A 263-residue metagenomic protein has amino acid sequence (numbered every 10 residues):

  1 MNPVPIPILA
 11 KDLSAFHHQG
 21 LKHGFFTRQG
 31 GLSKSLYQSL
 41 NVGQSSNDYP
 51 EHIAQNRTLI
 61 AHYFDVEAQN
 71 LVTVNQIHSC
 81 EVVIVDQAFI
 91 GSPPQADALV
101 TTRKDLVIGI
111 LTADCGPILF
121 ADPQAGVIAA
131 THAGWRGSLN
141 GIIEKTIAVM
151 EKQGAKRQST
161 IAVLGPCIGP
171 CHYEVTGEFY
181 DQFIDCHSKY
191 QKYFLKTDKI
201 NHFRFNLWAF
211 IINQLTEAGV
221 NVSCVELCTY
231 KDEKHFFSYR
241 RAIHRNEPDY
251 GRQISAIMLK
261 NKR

Functional and structural regions predicted by a protein language model:
M1-R263: Active-site microenvironment for binding and transforming phosphate-containing groups
